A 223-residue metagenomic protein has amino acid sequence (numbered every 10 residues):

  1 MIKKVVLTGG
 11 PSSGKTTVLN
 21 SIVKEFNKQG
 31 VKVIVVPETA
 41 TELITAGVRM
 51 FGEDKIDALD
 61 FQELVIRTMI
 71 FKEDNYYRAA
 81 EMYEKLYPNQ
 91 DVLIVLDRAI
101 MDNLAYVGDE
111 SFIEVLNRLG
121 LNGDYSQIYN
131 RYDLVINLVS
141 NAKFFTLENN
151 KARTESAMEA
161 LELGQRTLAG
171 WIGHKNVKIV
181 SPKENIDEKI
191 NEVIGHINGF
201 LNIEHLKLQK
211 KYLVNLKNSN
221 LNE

Functional and structural regions predicted by a protein language model:
L7: Hydrophobic anchor at the beta1->P-loop junction of P-loop NTPases
P11: The conserved Walker
K15: Conserved lysine of the Walker
V18: Hydrophobic positions on the alpha1 helix immediately C-terminal to the Walker A/P-loop
V23-T68: Conserved substrate/cofactor phosphate-moiety recognition/catalytic segment in nucleotide-dependent phosphotransferases
E63-Y129: Glycine-rich phosphate-binding loop used to anchor ATP phosphates in small-molecule kinases, encompassing both
Y106, E110-A169, E184: A glycine- and Lys/Arg-enriched "phosphate-lid" helix/loop adjacent to the NTP-binding pocket of small-molecule kinases
E159-L208, Y212-K217: NTP-dependent small-molecule kinase module
